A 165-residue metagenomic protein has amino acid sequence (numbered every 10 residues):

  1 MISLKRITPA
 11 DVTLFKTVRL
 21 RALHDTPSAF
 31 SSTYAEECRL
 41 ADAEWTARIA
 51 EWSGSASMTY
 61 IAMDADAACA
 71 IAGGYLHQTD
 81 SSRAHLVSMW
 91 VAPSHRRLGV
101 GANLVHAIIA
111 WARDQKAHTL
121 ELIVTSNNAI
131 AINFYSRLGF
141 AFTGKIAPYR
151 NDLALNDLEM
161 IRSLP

Functional and structural regions predicted by a protein language model:
M1-L4: Extreme N-terminal starter segment of soluble prokaryotic enzymes
T8-D11, N128: Acidic/polar helix N-cap motif
P9-A10, K16-T17, R21-S94, V105-A107 (+3 more regions): Acetyl-CoA-dependent GNAT
G54, S82-R83, K116, A154-N156: Residue-level preference for beta-strand/loop junctions
A67, S88, A92-H106, A110-Q115 (+2 more regions): Conserved glycine-rich acetyl-CoA-binding loop
H118-E121, T125-I132, S136-P165: C-terminal "cap" of GNAT-fold acetyltransferases
